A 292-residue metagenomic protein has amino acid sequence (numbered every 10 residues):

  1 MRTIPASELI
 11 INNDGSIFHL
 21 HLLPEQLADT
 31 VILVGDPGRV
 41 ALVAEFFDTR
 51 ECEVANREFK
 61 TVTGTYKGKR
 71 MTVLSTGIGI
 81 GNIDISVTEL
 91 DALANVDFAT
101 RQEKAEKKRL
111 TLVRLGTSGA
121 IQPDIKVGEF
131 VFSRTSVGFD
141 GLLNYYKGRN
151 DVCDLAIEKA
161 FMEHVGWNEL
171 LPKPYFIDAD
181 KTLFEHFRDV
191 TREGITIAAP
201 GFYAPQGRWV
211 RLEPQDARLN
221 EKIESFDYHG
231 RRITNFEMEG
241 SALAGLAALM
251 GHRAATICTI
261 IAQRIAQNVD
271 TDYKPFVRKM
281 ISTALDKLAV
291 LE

Functional and structural regions predicted by a protein language model:
M1-Y175: Metabolite-binding pocket within alpha/beta catalytic cores that recognizes anionic/polar moieties
H19-Q26, P200-Q206, R278-K287: Intrinsically disordered, low-complexity segments enriched in small residues
L33, V40, T76-I83, V87 (+5 more regions): Generic structural signal for well-ordered, non-membrane alpha-helical segments in soluble metabolic enzymes
G119, S136, I197-A204, A242 (+1 more regions): Glycine-rich beta-alpha junction loops
A156-Y228: Active-site rim beta-loop-alpha module in soluble metabolic enzymes
G230-T234: Short pre-catalytic strand/loop immediately N-terminal to key active-site residues, enriched for Gly-Thr
S241-Y273: Zn-dependent metallopeptidase/amidohydrolase metal-coordination segment
Q263-E292: His/Asp/Glu-rich mid-to-C-terminal helical/loop segments that flank catalytic regions of hydrolases
